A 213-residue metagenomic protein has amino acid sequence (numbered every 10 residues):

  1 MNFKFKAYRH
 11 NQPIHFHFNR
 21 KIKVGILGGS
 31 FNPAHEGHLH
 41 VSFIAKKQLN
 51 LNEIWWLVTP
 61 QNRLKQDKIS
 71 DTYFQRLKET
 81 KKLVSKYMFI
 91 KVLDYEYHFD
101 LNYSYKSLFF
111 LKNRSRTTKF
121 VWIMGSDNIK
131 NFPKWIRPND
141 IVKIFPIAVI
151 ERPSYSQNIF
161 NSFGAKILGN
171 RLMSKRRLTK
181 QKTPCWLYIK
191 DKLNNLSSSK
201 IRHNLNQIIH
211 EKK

Functional and structural regions predicted by a protein language model:
M1-K213: Nucleotidyltransferase catalytic core that binds NTPs
